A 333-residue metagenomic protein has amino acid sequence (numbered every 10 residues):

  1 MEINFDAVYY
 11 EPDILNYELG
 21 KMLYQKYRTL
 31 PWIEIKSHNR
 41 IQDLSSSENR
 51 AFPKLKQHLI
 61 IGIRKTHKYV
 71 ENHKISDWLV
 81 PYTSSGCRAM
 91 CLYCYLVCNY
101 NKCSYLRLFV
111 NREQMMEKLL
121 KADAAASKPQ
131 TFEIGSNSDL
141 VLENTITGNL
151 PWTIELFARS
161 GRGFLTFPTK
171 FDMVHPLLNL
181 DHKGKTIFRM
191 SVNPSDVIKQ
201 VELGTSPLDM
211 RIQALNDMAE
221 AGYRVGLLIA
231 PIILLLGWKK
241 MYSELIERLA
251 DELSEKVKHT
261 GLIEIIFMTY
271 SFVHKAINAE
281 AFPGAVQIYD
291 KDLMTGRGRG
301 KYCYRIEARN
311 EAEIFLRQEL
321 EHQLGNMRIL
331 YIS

Functional and structural regions predicted by a protein language model:
M1-D77: Flexible, acidic/Gly-rich N-terminal and inter-domain linker regions that tether and position cofactor-handling modules
M1-G20, E247-S333: Auxiliary Fe-S-binding modules of radical SAM enzymes
A51-P53, I60-I75, L92-R189: Conserved Radical SAM active-site core
Y82-C91: Cysteine-centered iron-sulfur cluster-binding motifs in ferredoxin-type domains/subunits of redox enzymes
K118-A125, P176-D181, L208-A221, L316: Structured alpha-helical segments in the cores of large, soluble enzyme domains
E133-N137, T166-K170, R189-N193, L228-A230 (+2 more regions): A cross-family glycoside hydrolase active-site/sugar-binding cleft signature
S138-V141, D172-H175, T186-T205, P231-L236 (+2 more regions): Conserved radical SAM core fold
N216, E220-L228, I232-T269: A beta-strand-loop signature enriched in Asp, Gly, Thr, and Trp that corresponds to the sialidase/neuraminidase Asp-box
